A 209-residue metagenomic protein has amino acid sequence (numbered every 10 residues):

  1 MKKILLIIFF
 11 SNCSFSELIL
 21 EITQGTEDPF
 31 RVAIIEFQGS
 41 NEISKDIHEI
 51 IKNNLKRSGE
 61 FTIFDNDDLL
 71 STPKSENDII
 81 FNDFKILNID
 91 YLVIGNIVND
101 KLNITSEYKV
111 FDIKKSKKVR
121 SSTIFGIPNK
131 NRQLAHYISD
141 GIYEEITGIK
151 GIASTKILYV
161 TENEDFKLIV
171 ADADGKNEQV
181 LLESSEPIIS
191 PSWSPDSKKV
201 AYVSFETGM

Functional and structural regions predicted by a protein language model:
K3-C13: Sec-dependent N-terminal signal peptides
E17-F30, K114-L182: C-terminal/domain-edge helix-coil "capping" segments
L18, K52, S75-G141: Amphipathic beta-strand/beta-sheet edge segments enriched in Tyr/Trp
E21-N82, V93-I97: Short beta-strand->alpha-helix linker/helix-N-cap micro-motif that forms a surface specificity/interaction loop
L102-T105, E164-V170, G208-M209: Structural motif
Y108-V110, L168-V170, V200: Hydrophobic beta-strand positions in blades of beta-propellers and related beta-sheet-rich domains
I157, S197-A201: Hydrophobic beta-strand positions that form the internal "hydrophobic ladder" of WD40/Gbeta-like beta-propeller blades
